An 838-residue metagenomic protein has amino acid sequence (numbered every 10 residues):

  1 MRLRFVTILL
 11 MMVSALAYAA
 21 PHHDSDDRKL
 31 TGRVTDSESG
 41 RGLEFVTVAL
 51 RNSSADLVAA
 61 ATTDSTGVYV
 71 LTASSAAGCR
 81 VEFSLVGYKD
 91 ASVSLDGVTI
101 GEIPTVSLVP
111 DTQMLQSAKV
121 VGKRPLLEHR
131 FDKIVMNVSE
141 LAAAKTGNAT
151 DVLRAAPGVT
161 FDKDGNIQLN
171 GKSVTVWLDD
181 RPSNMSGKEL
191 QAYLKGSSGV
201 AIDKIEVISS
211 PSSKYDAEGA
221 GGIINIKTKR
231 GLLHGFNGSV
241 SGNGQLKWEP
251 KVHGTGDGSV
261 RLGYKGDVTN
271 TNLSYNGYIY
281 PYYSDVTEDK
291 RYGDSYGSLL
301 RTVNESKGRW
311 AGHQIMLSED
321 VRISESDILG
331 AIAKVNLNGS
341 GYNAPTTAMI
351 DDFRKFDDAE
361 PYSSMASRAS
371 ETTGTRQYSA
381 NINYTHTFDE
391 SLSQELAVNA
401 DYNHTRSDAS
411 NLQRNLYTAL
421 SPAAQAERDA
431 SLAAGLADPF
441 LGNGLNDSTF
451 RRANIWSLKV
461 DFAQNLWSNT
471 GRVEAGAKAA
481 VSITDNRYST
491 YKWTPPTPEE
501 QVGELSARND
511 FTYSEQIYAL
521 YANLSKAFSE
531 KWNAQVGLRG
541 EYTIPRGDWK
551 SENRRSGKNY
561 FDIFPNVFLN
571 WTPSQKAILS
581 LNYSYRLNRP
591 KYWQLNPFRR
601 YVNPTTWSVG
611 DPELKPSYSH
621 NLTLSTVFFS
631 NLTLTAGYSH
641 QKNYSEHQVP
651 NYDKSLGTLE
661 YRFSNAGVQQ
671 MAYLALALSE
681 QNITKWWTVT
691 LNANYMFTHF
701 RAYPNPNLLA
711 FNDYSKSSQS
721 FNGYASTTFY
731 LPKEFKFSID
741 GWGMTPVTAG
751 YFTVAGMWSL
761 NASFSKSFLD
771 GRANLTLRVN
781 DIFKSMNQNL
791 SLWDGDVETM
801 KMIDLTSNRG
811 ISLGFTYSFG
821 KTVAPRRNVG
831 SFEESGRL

Functional and structural regions predicted by a protein language model:
T35-S39, T47-R51, E82-Y88, I100-A142 (+4 more regions): Short, acidic, small-residue-rich periplasmic hinge/interaction motif at the N-terminus of Gram-negative outer-membrane
E102-S107, A149-D151, L190-Y193, V207 (+2 more regions): N-terminal periplasmic accessory domains that precede and gate Gram-negative outer-membrane beta-barrel machines
A155, P182-S209: Short acidic/polar hinge/loop motifs at secondary-structure boundaries that mediate gating or recognition
I202, A217-I224, L232-V286, W310-H313: Outer-membrane beta-barrel translocator/receptor signature
K227-G242, S284-K290, R301, A311-S318 (+11 more regions): Surface-exposed extracellular loop regions of Gram-negative outer-membrane beta-barrel proteins
V303, I455-K459, V502-N509, T633-N692 (+1 more regions): Outer membrane beta-barrel strand-and-loop segments of large Gram-negative receptors, especially TonB-dependent
M316-N338, S364-D548, T572, K576 (+2 more regions): Face-selective signature of the C-terminal outer-membrane beta-barrel domain
N509-Y513, L587-A636, H640, L659-Y673 (+2 more regions): Outer-membrane beta-barrel signature, preferentially recognizing the C-terminal barrel domain of Gram-negative
